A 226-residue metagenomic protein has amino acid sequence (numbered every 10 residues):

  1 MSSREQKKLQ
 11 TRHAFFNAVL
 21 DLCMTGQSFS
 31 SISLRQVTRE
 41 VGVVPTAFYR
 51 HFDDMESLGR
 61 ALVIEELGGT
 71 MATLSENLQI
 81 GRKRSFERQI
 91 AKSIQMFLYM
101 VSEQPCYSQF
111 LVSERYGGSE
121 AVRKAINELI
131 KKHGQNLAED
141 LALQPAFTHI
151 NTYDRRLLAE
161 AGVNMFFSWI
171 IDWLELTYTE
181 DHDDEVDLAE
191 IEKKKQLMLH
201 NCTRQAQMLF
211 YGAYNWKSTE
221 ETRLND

Functional and structural regions predicted by a protein language model:
K7-V19, V37, L62-T70: Generic hydrophobic, amphipathic alpha-helix propensity
A14, T25-S57, A61-L62: Helix-turn-helix
S28-R35, G42, M55, F147-Y153 (+1 more regions): Short glycine/proline-centered loop/turn elements that form peptide/ligand docking sites
S30, L58-E66, F110-L111, V122-A125 (+1 more regions): Alpha-helical DNA-contacting segments of helix-turn-helix folds
A72, S119-A146, R156-I171, H200: Amphipathic alpha-helical packing segments from all-alpha helical-bundle domains
E76-C106: Hydrophobic alpha-helical connector segments
Y99, E139-L143, S168-D226: C-terminal peripheral helix-coil segments that are non-catalytic and often amphipathic
S102-A121, A138, S168-Y178: Amphipathic alpha-helical segments used for helix-helix packing
